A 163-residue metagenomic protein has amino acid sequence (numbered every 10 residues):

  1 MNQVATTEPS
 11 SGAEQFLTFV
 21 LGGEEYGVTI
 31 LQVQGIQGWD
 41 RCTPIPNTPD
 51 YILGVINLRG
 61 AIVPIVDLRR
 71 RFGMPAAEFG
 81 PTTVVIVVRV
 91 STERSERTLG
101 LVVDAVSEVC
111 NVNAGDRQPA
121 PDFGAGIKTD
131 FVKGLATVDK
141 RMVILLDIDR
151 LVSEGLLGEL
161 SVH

Functional and structural regions predicted by a protein language model:
M1-H163: An acidic, low-aromatic, low-complexity terminal/linker signal
